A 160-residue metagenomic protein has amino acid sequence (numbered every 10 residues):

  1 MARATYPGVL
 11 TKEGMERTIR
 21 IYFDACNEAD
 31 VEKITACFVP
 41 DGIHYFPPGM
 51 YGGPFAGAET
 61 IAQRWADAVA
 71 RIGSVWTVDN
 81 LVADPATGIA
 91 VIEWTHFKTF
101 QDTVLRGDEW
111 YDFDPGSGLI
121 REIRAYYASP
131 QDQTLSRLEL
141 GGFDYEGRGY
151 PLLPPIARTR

Functional and structural regions predicted by a protein language model:
A2-L10, G14, A66-R160: A beta-strand edge to alpha-helix "cap/lid" segment located at domain peripheries
T5-G8, R20-I21, P47, Y51 (+1 more regions): Residues at structural and domain junctions
P7-D41: Short acidic-aromatic low-complexity motifs
E16-A25, P48-G49, R64-A68, P154-A157: Short, mixed-charge, low-aromatic patches
Y22, I34-T35, G42, G57 (+5 more regions): Hydrophobic pocket/interface hotspot
F23, F38, F46, F55 (+3 more regions): Phenylalanine-focused residue identity feature
N27-E28, I43, M50-Y51, A56 (+5 more regions): Short linear sequence elements within intrinsically disordered, low-complexity coil regions
V31-T87: A solvent-exposed, acidic/Ser-Thr-rich amphipathic alpha-helical stretch
